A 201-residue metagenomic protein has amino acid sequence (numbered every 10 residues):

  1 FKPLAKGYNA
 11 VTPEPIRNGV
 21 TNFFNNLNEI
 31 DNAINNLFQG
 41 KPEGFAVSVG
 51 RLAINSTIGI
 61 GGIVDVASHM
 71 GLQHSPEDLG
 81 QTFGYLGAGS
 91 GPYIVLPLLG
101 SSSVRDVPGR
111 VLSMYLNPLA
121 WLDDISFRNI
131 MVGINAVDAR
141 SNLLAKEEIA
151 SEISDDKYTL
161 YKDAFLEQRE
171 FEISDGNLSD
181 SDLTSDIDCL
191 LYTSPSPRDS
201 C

Functional and structural regions predicted by a protein language model:
F1-G91, V95-L191: Amphipathic, glycine/alanine/valine-rich membrane-attaching segments
Y192-D199: Conserved small/polar residues in nucleotide/adenosyl-binding loops
